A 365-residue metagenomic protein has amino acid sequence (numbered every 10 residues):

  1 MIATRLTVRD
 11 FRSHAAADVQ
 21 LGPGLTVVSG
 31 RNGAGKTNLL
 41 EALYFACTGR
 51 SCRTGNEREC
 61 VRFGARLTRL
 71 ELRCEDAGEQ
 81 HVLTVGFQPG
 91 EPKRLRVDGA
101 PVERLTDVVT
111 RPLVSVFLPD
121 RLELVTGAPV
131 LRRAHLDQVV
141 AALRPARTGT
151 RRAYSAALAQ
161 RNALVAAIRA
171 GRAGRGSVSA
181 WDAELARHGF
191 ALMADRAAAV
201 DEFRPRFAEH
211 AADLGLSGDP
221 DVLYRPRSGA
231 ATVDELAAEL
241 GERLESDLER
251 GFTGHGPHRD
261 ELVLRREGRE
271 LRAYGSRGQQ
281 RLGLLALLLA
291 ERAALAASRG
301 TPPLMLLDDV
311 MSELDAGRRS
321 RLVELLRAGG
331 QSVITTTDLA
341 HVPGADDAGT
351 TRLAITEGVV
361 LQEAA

Functional and structural regions predicted by a protein language model:
M1-R31, F45, A173-L304, E313-G317 (+4 more regions): Conserved NTPase motor "head" modules and their coupling/switch loops across ABC/AAA+ ATPases, GTPases, and GHKL ATPases
L6, T68-C74, E91-D98, P220 (+2 more regions): Short polybasic amphipathic segments
K36: Conserved lysine of the Walker
C47-L131, H135-L143, R147, D201-E209 (+2 more regions): Nucleotide-state sensing region of NTPase/ATPase domains
S115, V333, T351-L353: Hydrophobic/aromatic beta-strand patches that form the interior of the parallel beta-sheet core in alpha/beta enzyme
V139-R187, E202, R206: Extended, Lys/Glu-rich alpha-helical coiled-coil stalks
D308-V310: Walker B catalytic acidic pair
